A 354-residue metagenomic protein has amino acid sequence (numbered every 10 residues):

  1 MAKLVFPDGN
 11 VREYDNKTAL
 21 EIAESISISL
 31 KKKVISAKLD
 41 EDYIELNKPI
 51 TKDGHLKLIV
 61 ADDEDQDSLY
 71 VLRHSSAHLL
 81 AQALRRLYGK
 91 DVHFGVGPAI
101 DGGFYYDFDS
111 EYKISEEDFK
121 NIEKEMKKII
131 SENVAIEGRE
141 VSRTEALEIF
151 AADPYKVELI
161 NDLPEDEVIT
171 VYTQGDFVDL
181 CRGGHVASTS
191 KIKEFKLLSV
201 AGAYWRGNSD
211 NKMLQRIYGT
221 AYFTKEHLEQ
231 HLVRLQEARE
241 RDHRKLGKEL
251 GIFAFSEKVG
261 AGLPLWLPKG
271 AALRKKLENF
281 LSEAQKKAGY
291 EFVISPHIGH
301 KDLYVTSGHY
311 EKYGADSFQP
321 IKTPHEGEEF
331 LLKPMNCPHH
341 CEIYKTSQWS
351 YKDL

Functional and structural regions predicted by a protein language model:
M1-A77, A81-L84, G89-G103, K124-E125: Ubiquitin-like/PB1-type beta-grasp interaction modules and other compact soluble beta-rich domains
K48-V71, V92-A99, Y105-D353: Auxiliary tRNA-acceptor-end handling modules of aminoacyl-tRNA synthetases
